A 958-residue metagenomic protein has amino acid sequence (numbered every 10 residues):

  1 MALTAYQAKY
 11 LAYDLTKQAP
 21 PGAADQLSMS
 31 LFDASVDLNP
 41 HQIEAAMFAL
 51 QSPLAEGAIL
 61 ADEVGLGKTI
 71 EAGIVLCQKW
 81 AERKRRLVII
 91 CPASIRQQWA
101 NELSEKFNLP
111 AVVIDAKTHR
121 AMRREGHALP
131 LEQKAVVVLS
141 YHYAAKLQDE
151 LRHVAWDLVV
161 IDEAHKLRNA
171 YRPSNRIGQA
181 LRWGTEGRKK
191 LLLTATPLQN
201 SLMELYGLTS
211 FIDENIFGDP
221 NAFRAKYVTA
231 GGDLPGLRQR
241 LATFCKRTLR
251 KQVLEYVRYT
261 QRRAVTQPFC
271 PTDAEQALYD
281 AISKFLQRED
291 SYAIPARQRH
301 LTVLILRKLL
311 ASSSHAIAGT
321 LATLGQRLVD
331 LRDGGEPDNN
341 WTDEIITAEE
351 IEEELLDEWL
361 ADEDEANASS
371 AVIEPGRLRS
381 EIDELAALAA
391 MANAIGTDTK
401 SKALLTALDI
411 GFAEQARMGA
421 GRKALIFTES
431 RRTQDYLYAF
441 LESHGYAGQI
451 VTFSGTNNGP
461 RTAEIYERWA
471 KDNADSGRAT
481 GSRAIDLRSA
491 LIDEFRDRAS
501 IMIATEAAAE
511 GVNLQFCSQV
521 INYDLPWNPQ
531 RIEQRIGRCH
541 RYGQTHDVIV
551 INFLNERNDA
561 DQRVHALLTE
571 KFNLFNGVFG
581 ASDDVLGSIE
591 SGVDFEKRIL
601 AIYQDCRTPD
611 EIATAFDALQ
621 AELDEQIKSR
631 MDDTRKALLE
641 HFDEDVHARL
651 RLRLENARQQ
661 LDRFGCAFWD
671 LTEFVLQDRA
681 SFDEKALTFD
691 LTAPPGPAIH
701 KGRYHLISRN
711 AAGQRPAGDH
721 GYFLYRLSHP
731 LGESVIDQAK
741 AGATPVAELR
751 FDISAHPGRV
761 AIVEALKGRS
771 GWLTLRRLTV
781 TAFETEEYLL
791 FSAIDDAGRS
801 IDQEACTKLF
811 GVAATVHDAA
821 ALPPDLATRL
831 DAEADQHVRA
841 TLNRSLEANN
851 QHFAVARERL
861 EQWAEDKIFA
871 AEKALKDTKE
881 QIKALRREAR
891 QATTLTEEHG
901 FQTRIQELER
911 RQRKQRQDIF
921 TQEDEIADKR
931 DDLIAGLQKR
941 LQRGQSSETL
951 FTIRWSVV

Functional and structural regions predicted by a protein language model:
M1-M47, Q51, K68-I70, W80-I177 (+2 more regions): SF2 helicase/translocase NTPase motor core, specifically the RecA-like lobe 1 inter-motif segment between Walker
A2-K9, Y13-T16, H546-R703, R709 (+2 more regions): C-terminal accessory region of SF2 helicases/translocases
V36, Y259-P271, I317-R498, H647-K701 (+1 more regions): Conserved Helicase C-terminal RecA-like lobe
A55-V75, A164: Walker A/P-loop
E132-Q133, V137-W156, R172-R188, L198 (+6 more regions): Inter-lobe coupling linker of SF2 helicases/translocases
S140, E442, A447-D561: Conserved RecA-like P-loop NTPase helicase motor core
V329, K628, D632, D645-D866 (+1 more regions): P-loop NTPase motor cores of the ASCE clade
E907-A927: Amphipathic alpha-helical coiled-coil segments
